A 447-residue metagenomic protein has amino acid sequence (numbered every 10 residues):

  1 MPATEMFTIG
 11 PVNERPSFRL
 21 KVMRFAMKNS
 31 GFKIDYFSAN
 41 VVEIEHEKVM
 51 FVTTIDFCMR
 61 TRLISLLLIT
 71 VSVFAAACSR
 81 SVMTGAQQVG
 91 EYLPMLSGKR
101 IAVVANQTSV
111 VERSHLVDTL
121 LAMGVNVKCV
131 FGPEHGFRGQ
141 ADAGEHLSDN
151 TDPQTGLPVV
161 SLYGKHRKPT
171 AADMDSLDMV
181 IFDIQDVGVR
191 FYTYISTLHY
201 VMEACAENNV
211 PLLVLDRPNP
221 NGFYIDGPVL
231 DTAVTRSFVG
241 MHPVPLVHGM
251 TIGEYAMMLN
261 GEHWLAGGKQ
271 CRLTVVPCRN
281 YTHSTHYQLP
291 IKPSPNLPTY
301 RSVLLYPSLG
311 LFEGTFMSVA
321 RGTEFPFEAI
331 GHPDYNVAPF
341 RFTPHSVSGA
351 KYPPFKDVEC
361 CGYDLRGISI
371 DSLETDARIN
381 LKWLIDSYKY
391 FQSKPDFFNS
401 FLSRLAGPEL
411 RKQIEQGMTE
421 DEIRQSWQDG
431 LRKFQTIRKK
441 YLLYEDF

Functional and structural regions predicted by a protein language model:
P2-M6, K21, F25-M27, I34: Intrinsic low-complexity, disordered N-terminal segments enriched in polar/charged/small residues
F32, F37-S38, V42, H46-V82: Bacterial Sec-dependent N-terminal signal peptides
K128-E134: Short internal beta-strands
G139-G144, L213-T235: Glycine-rich, charge-decorated loop segments at or immediately adjacent to ligand/cofactor-binding or catalytic sites
S148-L177, V189: Glycine-rich oxoanion-binding loops at beta->alpha junctions
R236-Y306: Conserved anion/nucleotide-ligand pocket segment
R279-K356: Glycine-rich, aromatic-lined ligand/substrate-binding cores of catalytic and carbohydrate-binding domains
P326, I330-Q428: Conserved functional hotspot residues or short segments at active or partner-binding sites across diverse domains
